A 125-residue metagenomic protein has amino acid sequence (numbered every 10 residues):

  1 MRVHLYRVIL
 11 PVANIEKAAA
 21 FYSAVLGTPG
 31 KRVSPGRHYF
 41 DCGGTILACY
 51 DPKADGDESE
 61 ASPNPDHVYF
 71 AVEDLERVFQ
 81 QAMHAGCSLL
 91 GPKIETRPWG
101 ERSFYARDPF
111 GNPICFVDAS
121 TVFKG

Functional and structural regions predicted by a protein language model:
M1-A19, I46, D66-V68, D118-G125: N-terminal beta-strand motif that seeds the catalytic metal site of vicinal oxygen chelate
V3, P63, W99-E101: Loop/turn position at the start of each blade in beta-propeller repeats
R7, G36-R37, E101-S103: Short hydrophobic/aromatic beta-strand or adjacent loop that forms the aromatic wall/cage of a ligand/substrate-binding
I9, P29-S34, I94-R97, T121-K124: Conserved catalytic-core motifs of GNAT/GCN5-like acyltransferases
N14-I15, V68-P113: Vicinal oxygen chelate
E16-P29: Amphipathic alpha-helical segments
T28-P63, P113-D118: Conserved short beta-strand elements that form part of the metal-binding/catalytic scaffold of enzyme active sites
